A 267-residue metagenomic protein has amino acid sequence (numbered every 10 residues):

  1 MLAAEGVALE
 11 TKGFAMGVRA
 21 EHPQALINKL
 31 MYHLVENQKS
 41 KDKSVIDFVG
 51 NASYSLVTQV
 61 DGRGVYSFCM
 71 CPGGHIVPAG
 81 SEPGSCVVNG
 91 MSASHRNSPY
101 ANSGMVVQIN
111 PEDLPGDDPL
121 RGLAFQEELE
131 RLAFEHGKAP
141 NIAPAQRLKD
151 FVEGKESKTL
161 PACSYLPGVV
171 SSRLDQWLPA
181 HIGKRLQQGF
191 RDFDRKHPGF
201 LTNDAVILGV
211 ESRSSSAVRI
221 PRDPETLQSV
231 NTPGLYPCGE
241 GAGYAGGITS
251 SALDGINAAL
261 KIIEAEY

Functional and structural regions predicted by a protein language model:
M1-Y267: Residues forming the flavin
